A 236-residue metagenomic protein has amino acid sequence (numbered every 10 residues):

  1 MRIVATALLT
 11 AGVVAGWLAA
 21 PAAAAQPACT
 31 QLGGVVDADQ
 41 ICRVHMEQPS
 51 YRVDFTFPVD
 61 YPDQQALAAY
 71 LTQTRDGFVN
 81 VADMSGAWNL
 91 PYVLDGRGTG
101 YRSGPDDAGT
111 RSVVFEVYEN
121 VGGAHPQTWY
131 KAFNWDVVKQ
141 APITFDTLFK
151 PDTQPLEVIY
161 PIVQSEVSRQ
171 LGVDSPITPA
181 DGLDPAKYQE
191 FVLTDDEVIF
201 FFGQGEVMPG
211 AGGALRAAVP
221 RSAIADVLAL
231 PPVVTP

Functional and structural regions predicted by a protein language model:
R2-T6, A20-P236: Compositionally biased intrinsically disordered regions enriched in Thr/Gly
A7-W17: Bacterial N-terminal signal peptides
